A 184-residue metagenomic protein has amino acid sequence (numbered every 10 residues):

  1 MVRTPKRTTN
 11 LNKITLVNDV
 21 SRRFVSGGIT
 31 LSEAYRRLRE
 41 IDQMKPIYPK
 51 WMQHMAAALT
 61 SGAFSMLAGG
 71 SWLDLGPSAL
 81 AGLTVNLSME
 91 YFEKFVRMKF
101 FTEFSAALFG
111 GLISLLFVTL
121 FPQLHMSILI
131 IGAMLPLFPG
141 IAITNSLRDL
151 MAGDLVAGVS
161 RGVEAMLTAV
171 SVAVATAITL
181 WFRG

Functional and structural regions predicted by a protein language model:
P5-G184: Alpha-helical transmembrane segments and their membrane-interface boundaries that form or gate the permeation pathway
